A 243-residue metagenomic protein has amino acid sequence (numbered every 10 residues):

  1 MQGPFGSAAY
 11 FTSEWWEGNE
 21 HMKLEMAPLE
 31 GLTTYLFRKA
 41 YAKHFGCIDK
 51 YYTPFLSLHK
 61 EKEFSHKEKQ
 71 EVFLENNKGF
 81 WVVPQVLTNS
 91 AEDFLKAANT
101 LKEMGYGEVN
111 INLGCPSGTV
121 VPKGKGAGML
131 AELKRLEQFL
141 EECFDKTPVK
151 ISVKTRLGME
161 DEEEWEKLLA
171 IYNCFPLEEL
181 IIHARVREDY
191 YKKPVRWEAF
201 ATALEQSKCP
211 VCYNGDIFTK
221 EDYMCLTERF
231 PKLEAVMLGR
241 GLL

Functional and structural regions predicted by a protein language model:
G3-P4, E17: Positively charged, low-complexity intrinsically disordered regions
F11-L243: Flavin-dependent oxidoreductase catalytic cores
